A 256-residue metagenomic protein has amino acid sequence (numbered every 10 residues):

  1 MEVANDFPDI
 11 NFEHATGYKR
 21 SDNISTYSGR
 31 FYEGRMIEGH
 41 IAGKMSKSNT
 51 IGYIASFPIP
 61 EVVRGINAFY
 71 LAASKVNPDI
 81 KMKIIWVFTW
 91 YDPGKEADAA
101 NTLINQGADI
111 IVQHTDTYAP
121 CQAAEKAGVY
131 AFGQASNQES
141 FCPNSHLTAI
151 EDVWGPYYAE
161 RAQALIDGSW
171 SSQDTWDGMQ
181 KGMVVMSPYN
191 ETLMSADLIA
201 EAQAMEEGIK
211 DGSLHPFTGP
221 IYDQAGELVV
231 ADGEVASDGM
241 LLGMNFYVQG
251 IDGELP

Functional and structural regions predicted by a protein language model:
M1-P256: A residue-level marker of the well-folded mature domains of exported/periplasmic proteins
